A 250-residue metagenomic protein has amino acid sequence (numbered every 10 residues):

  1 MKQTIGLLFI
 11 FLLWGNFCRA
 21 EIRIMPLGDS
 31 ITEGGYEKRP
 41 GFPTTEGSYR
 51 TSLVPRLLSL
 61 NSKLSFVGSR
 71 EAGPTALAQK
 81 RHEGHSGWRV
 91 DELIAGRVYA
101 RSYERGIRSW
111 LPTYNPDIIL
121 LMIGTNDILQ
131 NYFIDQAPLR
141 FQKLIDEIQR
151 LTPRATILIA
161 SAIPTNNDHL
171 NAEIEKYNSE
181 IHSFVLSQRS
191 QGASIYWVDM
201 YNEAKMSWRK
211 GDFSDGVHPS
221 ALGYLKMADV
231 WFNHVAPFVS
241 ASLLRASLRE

Functional and structural regions predicted by a protein language model:
T4-W14: Sec-dependent N-terminal signal peptides
C18-A20: Boundary at the C-terminal end of the N-terminal hydrophobic targeting segment
R23-M25: Conserved beta-strand elements of the Class I
L27-I31, V67-A72, L121-N126, A160-T165 (+2 more regions): Active-site-proximal beta-strand/loop segments in catalytic clefts of secreted hydrolases
T32, Y36, V54, L58-S59 (+6 more regions): Sec-exported extracytoplasmic/periplasmic mature domains
G34-L139, L170-S179: Conserved SGNH/GDSL esterase-like catalytic core that processes O-acyl groups on lipids and polysaccharides
R81-S86, I163-R245: Catalytic His-Asp segment of secreted/periplasmic serine-dependent ester chemistry enzymes
M122-L129, I145-Y177, Y201-A204: Active-site segments of SGNH/GDSL-like serine hydrolases that catalyze O-acetyl group transfer/hydrolysis on lipids
